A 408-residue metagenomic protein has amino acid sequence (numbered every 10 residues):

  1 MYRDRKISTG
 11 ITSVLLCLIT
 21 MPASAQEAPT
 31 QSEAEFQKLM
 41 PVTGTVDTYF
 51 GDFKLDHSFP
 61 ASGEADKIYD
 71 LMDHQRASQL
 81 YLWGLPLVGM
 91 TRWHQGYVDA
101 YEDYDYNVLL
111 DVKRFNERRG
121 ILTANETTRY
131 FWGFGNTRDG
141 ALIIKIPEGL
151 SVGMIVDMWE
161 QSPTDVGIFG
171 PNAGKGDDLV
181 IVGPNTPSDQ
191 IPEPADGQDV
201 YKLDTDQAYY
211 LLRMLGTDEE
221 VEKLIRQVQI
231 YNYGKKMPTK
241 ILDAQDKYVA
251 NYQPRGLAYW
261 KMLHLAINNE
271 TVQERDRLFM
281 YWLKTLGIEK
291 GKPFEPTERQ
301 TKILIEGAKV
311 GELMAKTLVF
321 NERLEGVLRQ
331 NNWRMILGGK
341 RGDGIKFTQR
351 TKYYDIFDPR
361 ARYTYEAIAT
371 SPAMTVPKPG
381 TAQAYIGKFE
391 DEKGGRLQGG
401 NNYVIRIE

Functional and structural regions predicted by a protein language model:
Y2-I11: Bacterial N-terminal signal peptides that target proteins for export
G10-T20: Bacterial N-terminal signal peptides
M21-A25: Sec/Tat signal peptide C-region and signal peptidase I cleavage site
Q26-E408: A compositional/structural signature for long, glycine/proline-rich flexible linkers and loops on extracytoplasmic
